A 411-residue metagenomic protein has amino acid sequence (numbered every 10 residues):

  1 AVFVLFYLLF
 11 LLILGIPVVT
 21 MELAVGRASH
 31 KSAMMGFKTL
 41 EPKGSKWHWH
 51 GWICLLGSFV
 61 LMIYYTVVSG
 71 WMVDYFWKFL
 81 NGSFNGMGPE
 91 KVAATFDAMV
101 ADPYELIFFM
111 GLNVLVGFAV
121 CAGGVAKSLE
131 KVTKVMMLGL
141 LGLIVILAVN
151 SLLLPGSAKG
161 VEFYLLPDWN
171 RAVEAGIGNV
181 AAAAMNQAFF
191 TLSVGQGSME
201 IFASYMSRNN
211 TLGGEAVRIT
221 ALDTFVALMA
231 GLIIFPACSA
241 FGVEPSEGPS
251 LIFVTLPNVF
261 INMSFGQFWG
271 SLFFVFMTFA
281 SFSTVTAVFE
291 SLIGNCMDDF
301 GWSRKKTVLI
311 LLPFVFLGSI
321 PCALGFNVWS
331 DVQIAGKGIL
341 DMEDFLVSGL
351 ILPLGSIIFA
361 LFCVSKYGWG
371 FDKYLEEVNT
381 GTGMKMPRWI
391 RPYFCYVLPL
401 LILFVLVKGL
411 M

Functional and structural regions predicted by a protein language model:
V2-F6, K46-F59, I107-N113, V173-M185 (+5 more regions): Select transmembrane alpha-helical segments in multipass membrane proteins
F6-P42, T66, A237, F241-E244 (+1 more regions): Juxtamembrane transmembrane-helix boundary signature
K31-I53, T66-A126, P155-A182, E247-F253 (+3 more regions): Inter-helical loop and helix-membrane interface segments of multi-pass membrane transporters/permeases
M35-G36, S69-A101, S204-N209, G214-V226 (+5 more regions): Helix-loop-helix connectors at the membrane interface of multi-pass transporters/channels
K46-M62, D97-M99, L112-M136, I201-N209 (+1 more regions): Membrane-water interface regions at transmembrane-helix termini and the short interhelical loops of multi-pass membrane
H50-L55, L292, D299-L312, D344-I402: C-terminal membrane-solvent junction of multi-pass transporters and transport-like membrane proteins
P103, I107-F108, L222-M229, Q267-G270 (+3 more regions): Loop-to-transmembrane helix boundary motifs in multi-pass membrane proteins
E130, K134-F282, K306-T307, F314: Membrane-embedded translocation segments of transport machinery
